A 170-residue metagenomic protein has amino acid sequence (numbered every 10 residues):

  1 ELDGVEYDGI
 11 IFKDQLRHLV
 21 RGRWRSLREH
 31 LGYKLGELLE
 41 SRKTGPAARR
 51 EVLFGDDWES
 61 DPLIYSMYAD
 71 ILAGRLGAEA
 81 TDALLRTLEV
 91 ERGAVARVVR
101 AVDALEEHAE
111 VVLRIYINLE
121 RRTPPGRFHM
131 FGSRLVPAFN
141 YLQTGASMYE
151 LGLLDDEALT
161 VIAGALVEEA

Functional and structural regions predicted by a protein language model:
E1-A170: C-terminal cap/substrate-recognition subdomain and adjoining C-terminal extension of metal-dependent phosphatase-like
